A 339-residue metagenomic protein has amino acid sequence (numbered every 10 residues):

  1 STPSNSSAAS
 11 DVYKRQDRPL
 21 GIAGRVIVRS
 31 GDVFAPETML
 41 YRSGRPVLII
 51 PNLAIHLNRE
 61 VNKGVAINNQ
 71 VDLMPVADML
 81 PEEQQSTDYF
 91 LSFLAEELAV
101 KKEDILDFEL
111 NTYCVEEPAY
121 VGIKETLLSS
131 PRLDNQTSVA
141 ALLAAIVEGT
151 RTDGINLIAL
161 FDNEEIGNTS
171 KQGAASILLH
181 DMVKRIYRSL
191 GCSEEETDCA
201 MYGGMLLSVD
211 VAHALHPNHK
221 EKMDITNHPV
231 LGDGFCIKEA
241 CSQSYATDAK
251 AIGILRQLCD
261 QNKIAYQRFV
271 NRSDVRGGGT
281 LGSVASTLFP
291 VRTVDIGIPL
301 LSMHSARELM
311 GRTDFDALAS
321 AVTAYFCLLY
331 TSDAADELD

Functional and structural regions predicted by a protein language model:
T2-A9, Y13, Y330-D339: Single conserved hydrophobic/aromatic residue that forms the stacking wall/gate of nucleotide- or nucleobase-binding
S7, S129-G167, A321: Alpha-helical metal-binding/catalytic segments enriched in His/Glu/Asp
R18-Y120, E165: Glycine-rich, mobile lid/loop segments that gate access to catalytic sites or pores
S30, E116-P118, L160-N168, V211-H213 (+2 more regions): Acidic, glycine-rich active-site loops and adjacent beta-strand->loop/helix elements that engage anionic groups
N58-T87, G167-N262: Metal-dependent peptidase/peptidase-like ectodomains
D88-D104, A212-R307: Active-site-adjacent substrate-binding region of metalloamidase/peptidase-like peptide-processing proteins
E116-S130, C236, P299-S302: Glycine/charged-rich beta-loop-alpha catalytic/anionic-binding loops adjacent to active sites
I146-L160, R185, I298-S332: His/Asp/Glu-rich mid-to-C-terminal helical/loop segments that flank catalytic regions of hydrolases
